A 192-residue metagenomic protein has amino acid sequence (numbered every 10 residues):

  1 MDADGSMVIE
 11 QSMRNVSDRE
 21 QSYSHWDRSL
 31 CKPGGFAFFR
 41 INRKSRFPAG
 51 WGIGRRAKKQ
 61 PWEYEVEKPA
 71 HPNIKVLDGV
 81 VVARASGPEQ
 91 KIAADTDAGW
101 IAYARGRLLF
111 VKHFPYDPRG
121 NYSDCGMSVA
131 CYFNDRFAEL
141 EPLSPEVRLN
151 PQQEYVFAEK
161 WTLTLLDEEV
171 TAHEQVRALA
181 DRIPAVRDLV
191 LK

Functional and structural regions predicted by a protein language model:
M1-G5, R148-P151: Short, solvent-exposed beta-strand/turn "edge" segments of beta-rich domains on protein surfaces
D4-V8, D135, E154-A158: A general secondary-structure signal for short beta-strands and their flanking turns/coil in non-transmembrane regions
S6-R14, V66: Short beta-strand elements of extracellular/lumenal beta-sandwich folds
M7, R19-Q21, T164: Primarily extracytoplasmic ectodomains and periplasmic/lumenal surface modules that are beta-strand-rich
Q11, Q153-L166: Short, hydrophobic/aromatic-enriched beta-strand segments in well-ordered soluble domains
V16-S24, R28-E154, T171-A178: A contiguous, surface-exposed recognition patch within enzymatic or periplasmic domains that forms
L163-K192: Terminal connector regions
